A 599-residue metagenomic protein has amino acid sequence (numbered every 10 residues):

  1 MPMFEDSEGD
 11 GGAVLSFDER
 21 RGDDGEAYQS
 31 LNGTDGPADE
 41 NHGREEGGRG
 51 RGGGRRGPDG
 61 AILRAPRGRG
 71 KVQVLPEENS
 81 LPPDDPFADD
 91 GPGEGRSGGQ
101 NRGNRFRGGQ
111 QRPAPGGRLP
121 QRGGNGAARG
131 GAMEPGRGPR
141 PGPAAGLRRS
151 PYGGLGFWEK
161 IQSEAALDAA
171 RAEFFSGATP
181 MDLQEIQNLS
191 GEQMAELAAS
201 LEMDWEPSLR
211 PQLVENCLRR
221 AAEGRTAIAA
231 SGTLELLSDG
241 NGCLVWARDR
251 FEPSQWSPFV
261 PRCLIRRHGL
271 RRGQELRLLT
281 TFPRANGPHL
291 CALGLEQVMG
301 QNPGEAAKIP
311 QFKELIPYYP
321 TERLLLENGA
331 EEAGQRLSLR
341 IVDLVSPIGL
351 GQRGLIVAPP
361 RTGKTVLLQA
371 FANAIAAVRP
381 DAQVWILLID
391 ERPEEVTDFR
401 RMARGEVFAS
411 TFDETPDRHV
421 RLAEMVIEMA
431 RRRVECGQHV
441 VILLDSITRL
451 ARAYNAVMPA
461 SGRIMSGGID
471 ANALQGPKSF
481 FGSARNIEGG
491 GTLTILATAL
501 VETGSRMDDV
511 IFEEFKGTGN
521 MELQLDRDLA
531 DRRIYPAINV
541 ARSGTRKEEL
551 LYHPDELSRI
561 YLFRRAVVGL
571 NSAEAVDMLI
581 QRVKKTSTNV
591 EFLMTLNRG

Functional and structural regions predicted by a protein language model:
M1-T179, E223: Extended acidic low-complexity intrinsically disordered segments
N101-F106, Q111, E134, E196-A306: N-terminal "pre-motor" subdomain/linker immediately upstream of P-loop NTPase catalytic cores
F157-E185, C217, I228-A229, P303-A306 (+7 more regions): RNA-contacting regions in translation and RNA-metabolism proteins, encompassing KH/S1 modules where present
A166-E192, D239, A292-V298, A307-F312: N-terminal intrinsically disordered, low-complexity tails of helicases
M194, L213, G242, P261 (+7 more regions): Residue-level signature of catalytic and energy-coupling elements of molecular machines, predominantly ATP/GTP-dependent
C217, L236-S238, W246-R248, T280 (+13 more regions): Flexible glycine-/small-residue-rich
L270-R272, T281-I356: P-loop NTP-binding catalytic core
R361-G363, Q369-G599: P-loop NTPase catalytic core
